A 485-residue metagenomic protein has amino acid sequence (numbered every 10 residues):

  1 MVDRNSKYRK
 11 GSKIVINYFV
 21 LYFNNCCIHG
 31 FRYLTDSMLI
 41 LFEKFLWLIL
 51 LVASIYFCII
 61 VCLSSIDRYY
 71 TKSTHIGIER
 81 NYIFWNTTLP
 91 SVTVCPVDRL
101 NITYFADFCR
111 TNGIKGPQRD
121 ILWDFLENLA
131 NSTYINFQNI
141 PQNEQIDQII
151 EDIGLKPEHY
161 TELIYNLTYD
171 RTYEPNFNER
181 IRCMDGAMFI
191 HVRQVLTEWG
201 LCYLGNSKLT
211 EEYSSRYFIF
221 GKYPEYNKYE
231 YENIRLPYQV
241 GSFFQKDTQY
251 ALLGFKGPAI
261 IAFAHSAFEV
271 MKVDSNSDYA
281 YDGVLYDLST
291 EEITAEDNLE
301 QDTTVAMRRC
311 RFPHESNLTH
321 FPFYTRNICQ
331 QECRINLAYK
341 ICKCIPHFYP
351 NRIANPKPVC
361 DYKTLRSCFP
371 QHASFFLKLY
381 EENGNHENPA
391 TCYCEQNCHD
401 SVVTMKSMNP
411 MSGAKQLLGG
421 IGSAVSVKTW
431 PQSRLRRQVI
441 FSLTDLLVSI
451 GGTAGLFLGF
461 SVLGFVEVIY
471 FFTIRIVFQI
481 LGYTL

Functional and structural regions predicted by a protein language model:
M1-L485: Non-transmembrane functional regions of membrane and envelope proteins
